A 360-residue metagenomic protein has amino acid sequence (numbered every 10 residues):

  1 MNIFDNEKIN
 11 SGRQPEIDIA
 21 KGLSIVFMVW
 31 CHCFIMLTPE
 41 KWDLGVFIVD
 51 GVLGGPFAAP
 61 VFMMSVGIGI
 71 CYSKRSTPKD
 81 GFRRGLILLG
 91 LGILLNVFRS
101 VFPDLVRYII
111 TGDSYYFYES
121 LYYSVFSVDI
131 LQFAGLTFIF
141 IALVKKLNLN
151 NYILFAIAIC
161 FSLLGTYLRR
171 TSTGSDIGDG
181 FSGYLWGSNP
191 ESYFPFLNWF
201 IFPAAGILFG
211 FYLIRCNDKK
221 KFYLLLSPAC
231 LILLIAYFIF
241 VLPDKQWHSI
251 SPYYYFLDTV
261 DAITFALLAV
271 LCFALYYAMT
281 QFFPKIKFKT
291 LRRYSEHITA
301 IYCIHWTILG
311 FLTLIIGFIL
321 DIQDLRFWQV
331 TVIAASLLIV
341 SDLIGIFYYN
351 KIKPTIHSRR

Functional and structural regions predicted by a protein language model:
M1-R360: Alpha-helical transmembrane segments and their immediate juxtamembrane cytosolic regions
